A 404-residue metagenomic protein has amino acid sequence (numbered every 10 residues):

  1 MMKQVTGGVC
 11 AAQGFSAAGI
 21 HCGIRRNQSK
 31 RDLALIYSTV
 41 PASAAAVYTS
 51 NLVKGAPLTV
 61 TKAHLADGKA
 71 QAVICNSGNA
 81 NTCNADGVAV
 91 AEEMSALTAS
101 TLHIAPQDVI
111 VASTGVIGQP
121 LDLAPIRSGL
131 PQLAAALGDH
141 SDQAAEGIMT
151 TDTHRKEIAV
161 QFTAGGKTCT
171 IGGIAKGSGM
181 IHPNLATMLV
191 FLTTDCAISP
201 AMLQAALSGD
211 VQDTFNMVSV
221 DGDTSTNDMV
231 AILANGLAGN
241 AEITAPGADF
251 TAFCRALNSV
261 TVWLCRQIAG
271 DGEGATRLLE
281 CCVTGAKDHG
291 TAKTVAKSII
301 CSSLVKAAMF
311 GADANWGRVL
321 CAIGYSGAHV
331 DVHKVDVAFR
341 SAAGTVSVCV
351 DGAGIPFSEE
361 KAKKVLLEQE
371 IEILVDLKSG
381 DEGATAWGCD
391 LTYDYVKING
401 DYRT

Functional and structural regions predicted by a protein language model:
M2-A89, E93, A99-T404: A structural signal for small-residue-enriched, beta-sheet-centric alpha/beta enzyme cores and oligomeric scaffold folds
